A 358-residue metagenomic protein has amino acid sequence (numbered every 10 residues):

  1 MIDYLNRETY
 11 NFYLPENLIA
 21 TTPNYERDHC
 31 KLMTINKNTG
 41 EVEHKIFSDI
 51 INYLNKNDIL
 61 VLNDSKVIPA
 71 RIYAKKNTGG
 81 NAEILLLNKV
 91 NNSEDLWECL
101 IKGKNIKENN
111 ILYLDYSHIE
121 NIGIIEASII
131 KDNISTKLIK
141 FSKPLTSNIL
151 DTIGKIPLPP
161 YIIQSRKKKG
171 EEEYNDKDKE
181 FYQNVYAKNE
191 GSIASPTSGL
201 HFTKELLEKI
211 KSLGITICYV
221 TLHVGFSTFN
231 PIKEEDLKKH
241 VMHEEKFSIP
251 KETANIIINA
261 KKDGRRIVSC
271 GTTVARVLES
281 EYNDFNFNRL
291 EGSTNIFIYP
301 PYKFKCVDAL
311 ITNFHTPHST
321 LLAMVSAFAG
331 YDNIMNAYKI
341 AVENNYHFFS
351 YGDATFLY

Functional and structural regions predicted by a protein language model:
M1-Y358: Surface-exposed, charge/polar-rich loops and edge strands
